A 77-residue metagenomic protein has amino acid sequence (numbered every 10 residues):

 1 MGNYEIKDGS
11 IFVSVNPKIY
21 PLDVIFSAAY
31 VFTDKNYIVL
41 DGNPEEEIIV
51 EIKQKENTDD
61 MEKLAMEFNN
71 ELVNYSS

Functional and structural regions predicted by a protein language model:
E5-N16: Short glycine-/aliphatic-rich beta-strand segments at the starts of folded cytosolic domains
D8, G42-E47: Short Gly/Ser/Thr- and Asp/Glu-enriched loop/turn motifs at secondary-structure junctions
V15-P17, E51-E56: Short beta-strand-to-loop capping motifs
I19-Y20, D59: A generic structural signal for alpha-helix starts
Y20-D34: Short amphipathic alpha-helix segments
N36-D41: A short linear hydrophobic-aromatic micro-motif
K53-S77: Helix-rich interaction surfaces within compact, conserved domain-sized segments that mediate assembly or partner
